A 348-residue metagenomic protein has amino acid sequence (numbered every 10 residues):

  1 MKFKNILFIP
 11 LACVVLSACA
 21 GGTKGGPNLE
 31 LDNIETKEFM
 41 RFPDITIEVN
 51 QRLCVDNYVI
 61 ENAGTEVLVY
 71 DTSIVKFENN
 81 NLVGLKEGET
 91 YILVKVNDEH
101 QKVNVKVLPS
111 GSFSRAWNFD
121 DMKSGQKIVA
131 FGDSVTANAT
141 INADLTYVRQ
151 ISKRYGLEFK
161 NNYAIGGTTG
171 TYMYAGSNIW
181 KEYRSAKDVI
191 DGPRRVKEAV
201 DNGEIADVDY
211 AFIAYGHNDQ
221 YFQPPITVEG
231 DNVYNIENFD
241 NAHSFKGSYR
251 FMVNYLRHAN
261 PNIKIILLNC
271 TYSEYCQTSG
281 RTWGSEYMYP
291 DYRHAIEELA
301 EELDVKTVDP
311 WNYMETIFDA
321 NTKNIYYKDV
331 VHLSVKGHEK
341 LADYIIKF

Functional and structural regions predicted by a protein language model:
M1-L7: Bacterial N-terminal signal peptides that target proteins for export
S17-A18: C-terminal motif of bacterial Sec signal peptides marking the signal peptidase cleavage site
G22-G111: Extracytoplasmic soluble-region selector
G111-D144, G170, S273: Short glycine-rich His-centered loop
K127-G132, T136, F159-A164, D209-Y215 (+3 more regions): Structural recognition of the beta-strand scaffold that forms the well-ordered cores of secreted hydrolase catalytic
V135-E229, Y234, N238-D240, G247: Conserved SGNH/GDSL esterase-like catalytic core that processes O-acyl groups on lipids and polysaccharides
A214-N218, M252-Y289: Active-site segments of SGNH/GDSL-like serine hydrolases that catalyze O-acetyl group transfer/hydrolysis on lipids
C270-F348: Catalytic His-Asp segment of secreted/periplasmic serine-dependent ester chemistry enzymes
